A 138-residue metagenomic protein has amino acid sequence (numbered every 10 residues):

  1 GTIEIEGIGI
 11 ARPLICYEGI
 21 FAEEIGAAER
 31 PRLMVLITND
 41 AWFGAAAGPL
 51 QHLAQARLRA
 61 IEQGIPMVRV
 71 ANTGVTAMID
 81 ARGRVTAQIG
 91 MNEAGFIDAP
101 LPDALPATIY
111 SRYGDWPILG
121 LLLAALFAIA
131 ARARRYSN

Functional and structural regions predicted by a protein language model:
G1-N138: Solvent-exposed soluble domains appended to multi-pass membrane proteins
